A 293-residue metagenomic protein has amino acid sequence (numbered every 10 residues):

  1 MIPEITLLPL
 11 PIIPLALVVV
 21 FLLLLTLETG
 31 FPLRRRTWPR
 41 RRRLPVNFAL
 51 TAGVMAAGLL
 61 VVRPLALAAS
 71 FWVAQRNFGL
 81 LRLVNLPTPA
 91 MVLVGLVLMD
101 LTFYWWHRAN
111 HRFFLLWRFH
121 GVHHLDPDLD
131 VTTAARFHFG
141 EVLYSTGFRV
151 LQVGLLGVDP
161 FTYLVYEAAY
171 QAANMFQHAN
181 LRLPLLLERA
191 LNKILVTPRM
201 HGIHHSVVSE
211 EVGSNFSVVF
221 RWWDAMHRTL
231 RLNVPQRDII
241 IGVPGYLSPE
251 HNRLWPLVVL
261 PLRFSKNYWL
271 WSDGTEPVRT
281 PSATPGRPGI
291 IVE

Functional and structural regions predicted by a protein language model:
M1-L10: Short, strongly hydrophobic alpha-helical membrane anchors
I12, A16, P39-A52: Loop-to-helix transition at the N-terminal end of transmembrane alpha-helices
A16-T26: Hydrophobic core of alpha-helical transmembrane segments in multi-pass integral membrane proteins
L25-L44: Membrane-interface helix-loop junction between the first two transmembrane segments
E28, F48, W223: Residue-level signal for inorganic ion chemistry
A52-V61, L65, L80, V84-I240: Membrane-embedded catalytic scaffold of the fatty acid hydroxylase/desaturase
R63-A74: Membrane-helix interface motif
A225, Q236-E293: Cytosolic-facing loops and C-terminal tails of multi-pass membrane proteins
